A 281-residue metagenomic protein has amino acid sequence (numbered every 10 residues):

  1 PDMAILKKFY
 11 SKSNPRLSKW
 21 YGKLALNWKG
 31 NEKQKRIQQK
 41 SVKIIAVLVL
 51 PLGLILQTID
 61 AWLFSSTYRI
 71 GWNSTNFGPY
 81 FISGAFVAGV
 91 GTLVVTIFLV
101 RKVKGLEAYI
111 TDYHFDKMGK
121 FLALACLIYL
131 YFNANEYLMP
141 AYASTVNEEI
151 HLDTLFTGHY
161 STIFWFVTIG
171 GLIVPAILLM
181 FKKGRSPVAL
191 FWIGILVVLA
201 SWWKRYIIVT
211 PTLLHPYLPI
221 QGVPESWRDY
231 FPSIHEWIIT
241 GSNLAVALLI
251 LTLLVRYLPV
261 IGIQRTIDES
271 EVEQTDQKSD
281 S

Functional and structural regions predicted by a protein language model:
P1-V167, I177-L178, R265-S270: Long, contiguous internal "core" modules enriched in hydrophobic/ aromatic residues
G171, R185-S281: TerminUS-proximal long segments
L178-S186: Juxtamembrane helix-break-helix junctions at the cytosolic face of small multi-pass alpha-helical membrane proteins
